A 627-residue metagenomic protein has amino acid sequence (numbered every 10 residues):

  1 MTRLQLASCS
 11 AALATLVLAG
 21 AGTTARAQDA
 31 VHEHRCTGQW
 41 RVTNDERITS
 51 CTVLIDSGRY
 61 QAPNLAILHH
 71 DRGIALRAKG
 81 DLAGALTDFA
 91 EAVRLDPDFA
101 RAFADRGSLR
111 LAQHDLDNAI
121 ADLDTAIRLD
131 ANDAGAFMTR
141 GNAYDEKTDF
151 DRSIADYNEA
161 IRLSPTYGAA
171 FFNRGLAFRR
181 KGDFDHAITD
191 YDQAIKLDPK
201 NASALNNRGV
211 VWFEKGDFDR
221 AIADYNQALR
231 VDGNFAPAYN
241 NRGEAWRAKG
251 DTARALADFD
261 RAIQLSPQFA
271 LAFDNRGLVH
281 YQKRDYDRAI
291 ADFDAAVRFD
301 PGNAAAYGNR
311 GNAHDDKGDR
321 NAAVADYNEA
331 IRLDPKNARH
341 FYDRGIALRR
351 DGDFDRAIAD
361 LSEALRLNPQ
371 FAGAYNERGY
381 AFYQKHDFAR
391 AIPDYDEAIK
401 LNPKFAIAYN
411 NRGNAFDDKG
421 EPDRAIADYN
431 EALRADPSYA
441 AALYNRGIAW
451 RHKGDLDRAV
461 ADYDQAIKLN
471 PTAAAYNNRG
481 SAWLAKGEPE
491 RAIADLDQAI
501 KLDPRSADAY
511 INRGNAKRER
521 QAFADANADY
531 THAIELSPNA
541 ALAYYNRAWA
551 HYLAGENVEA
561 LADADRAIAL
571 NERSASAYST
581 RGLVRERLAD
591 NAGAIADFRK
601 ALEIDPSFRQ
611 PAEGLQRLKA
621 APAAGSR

Functional and structural regions predicted by a protein language model:
T23-P63: N-terminal leader/linker segments that initiate helical-solenoid repeat arrays
A30-R35, R587, I595-R627: Terminal, low-structured helical/coil segments at or just beyond the last alpha-helical repeat
V53-D56, Y60, E91-R94, T125-R128 (+14 more regions): Conserved structural position within tetratricopeptide repeats
P63, P97, A131, P165 (+13 more regions): Short coil turns that delineate tetratricopeptide repeat
I67-R77, R101-L111, G135-D145, A169-L176 (+14 more regions): Conserved alpha-helical positions within TPR/SEL1-like repeat arrays
